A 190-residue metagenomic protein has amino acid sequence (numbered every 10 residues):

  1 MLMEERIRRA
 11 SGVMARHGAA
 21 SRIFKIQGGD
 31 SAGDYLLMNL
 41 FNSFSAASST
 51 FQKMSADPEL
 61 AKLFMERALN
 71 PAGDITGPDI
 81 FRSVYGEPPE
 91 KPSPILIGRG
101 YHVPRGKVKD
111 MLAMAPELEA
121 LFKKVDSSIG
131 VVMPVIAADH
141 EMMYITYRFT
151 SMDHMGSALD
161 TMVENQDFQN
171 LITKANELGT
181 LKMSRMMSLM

Functional and structural regions predicted by a protein language model:
M1-M190: Short S/T/G/P-rich N-terminal loop/turn motif that feeds into the first structured element of a domain
